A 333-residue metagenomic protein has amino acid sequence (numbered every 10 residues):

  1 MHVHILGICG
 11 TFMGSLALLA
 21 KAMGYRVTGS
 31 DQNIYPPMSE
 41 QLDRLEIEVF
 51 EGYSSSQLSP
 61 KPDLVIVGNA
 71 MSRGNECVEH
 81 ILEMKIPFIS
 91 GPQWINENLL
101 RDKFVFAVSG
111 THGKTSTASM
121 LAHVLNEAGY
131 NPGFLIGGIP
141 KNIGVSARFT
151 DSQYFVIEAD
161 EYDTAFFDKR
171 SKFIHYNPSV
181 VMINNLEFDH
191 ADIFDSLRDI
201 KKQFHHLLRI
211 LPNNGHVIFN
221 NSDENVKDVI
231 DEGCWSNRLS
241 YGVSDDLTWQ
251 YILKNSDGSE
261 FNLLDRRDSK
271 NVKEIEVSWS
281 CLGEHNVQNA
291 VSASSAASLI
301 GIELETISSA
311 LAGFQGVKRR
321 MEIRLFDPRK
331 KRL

Functional and structural regions predicted by a protein language model:
M1-S90, W94, H216, E224 (+3 more regions): N-terminal leader/targeting and accessory segments in enzymes
L6, G68, F188, F194-K201 (+2 more regions): Adenine nucleotide phosphate-binding catalytic loops in nucleotide-utilizing enzymes
I8, Q32, T111, G137 (+1 more regions): Cofactor-binding loop segments of dinucleotide-utilizing enzymes, especially the Rossmann-like FAD- and NAD(P)+-binding
L19-A22, S56-P60, N69, R73-F219 (+3 more regions): Phosphate-binding loop of NTP-binding sites
R26-D31, G133-F134, S240: Short beta-strand "acidic-cap" motif of Rossmann-like dinucleotide-binding folds
D31, I139, G144, R148 (+1 more regions): Short linear motifs in intrinsically disordered
D31-N33, G138, S222-D223, F314: Residues in the short beta-alpha loop(s) of Rossmann-like NAD(P)-binding domains
P36, Y176, V180, N255 (+1 more regions): Alpha-helix N-cap/helix-start motif at coil-to-helix transitions, marked by capping-box chemistry
